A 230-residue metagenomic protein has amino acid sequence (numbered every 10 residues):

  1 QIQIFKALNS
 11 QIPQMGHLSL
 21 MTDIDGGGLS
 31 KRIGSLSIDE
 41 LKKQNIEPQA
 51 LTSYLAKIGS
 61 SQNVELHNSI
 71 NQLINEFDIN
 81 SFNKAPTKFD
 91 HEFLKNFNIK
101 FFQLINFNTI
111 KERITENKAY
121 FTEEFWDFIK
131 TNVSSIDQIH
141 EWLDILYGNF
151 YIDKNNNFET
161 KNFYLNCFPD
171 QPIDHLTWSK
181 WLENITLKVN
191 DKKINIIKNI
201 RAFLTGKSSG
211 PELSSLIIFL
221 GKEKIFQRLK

Functional and structural regions predicted by a protein language model:
K6-I152, T205-K230: Catalytic adenosine-cofactor/nucleotide-binding cores of aminoacyl-tRNA synthetases and other
K154-S209: C-terminal accessory/binding modules appended to enzymatic or scaffolding proteins
